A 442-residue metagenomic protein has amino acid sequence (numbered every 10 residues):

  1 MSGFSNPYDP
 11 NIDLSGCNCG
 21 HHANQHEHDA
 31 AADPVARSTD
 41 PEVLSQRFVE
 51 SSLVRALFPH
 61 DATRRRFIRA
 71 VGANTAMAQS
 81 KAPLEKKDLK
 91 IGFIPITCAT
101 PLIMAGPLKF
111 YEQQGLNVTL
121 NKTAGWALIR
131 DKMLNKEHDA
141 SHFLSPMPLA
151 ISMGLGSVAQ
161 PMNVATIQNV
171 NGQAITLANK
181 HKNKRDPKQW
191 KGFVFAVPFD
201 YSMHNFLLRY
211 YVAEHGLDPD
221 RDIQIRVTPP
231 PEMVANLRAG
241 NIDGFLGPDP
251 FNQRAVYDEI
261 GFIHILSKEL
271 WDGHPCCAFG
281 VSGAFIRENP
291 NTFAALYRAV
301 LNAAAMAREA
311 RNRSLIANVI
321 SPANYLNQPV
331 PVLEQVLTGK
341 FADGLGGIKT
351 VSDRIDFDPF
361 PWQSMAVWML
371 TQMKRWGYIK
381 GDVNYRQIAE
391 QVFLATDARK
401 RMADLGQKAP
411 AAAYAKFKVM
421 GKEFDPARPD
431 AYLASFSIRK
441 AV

Functional and structural regions predicted by a protein language model:
M1-A62: N-terminal secretory signal peptides
R65-A82: N-terminal export signals
A82-V227, N236-A255, E259-G273, K416 (+2 more regions): Short, glycine-/small- and polar/acidic-enriched structural segments that line small-molecule recognition paths
C98, P107, I129, M147 (+9 more regions): Stable alpha-helical elements in mature extracytoplasmic
I175-T176, A278-V281, F285-I286: Short glycine- and hydrophobic/aromatic-rich loop-to-beta-strand nucleating segment in the catalytic cores
G273-H274, L315: Short gly/pro-enriched beta-turn/loop segments at secondary-structure junctions
E288-L394: Secondary-structure end/capping motifs
L370-V442: Conserved C-terminal helix/tail region of periplasmic/extracytoplasmic solute-binding proteins
